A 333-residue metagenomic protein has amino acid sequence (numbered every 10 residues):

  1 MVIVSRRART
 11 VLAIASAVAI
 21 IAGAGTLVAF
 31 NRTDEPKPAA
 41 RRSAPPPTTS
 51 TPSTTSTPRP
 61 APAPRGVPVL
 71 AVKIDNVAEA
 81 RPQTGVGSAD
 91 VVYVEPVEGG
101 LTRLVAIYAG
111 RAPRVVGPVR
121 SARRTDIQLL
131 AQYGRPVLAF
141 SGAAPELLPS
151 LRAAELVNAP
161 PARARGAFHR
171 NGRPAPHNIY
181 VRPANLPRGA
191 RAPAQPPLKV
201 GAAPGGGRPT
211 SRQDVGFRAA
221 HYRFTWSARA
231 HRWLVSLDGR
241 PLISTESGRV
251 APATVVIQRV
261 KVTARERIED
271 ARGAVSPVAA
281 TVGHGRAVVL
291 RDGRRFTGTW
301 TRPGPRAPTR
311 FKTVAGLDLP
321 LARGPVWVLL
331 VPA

Functional and structural regions predicted by a protein language model:
M1-V18: N-terminal export and membrane-targeting signals
S5-T10, R41-R42, T55-R59, A63-V91 (+2 more regions): A surface/extracellular/periplasmic glyco- and lipid-processing/surface-interacting theme
S16, S50-S56: Serine residues within intrinsically disordered or low-complexity segments
G23-P47, T54: C-terminal region of N-terminal signal peptides and the immediate post-cleavage residues of exported proteins
